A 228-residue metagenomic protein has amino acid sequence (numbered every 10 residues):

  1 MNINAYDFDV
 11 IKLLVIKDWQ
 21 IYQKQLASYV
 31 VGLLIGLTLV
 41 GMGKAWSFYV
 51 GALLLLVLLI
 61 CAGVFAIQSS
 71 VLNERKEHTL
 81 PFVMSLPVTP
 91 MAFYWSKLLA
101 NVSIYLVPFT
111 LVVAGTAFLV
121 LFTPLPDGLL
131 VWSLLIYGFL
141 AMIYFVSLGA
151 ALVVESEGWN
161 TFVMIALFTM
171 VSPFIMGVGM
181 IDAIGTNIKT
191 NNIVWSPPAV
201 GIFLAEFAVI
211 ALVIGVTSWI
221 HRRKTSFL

Functional and structural regions predicted by a protein language model:
M1-H78, A92-L228: Hydrophobic alpha-helical transmembrane segments of membrane proteins
T79-M84: Polytopic alpha-helical membrane proteins, predominantly small-molecule transporters/carriers
